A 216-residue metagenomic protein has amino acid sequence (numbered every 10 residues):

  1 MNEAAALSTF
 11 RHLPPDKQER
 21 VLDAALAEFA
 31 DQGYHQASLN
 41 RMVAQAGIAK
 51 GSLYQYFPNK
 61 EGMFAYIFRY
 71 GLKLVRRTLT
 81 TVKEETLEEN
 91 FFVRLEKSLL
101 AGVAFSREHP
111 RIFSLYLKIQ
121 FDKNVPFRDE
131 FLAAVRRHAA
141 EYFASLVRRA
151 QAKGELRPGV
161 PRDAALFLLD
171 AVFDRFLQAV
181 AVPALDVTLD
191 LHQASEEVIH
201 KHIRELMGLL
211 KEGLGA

Functional and structural regions predicted by a protein language model:
M1-A5, A104, R137, E141-K153 (+2 more regions): C-terminal peripheral helix-coil segments that are non-catalytic and often amphipathic
M1-D16: N-terminal intrinsically disordered/low-complexity leader segments
N2, R20, E28-G62, Y66: Helix-turn-helix
K17-A25, M42, I67-V75, F143: Generic hydrophobic, amphipathic alpha-helix propensity
I67-K97, L117, A139, R148 (+1 more regions): Amphipathic alpha-helical linker/stalk segments
R69, V75, V93-K118, A144-S145 (+3 more regions): Helical hydrophobic small-molecule/effector-binding pocket
T81-R111, R162-L169, H200-I203: Hydrophobic alpha-helical connector segments
V103-Y142, D163-L166, A194-E196: Short secondary-structure transition hinges
